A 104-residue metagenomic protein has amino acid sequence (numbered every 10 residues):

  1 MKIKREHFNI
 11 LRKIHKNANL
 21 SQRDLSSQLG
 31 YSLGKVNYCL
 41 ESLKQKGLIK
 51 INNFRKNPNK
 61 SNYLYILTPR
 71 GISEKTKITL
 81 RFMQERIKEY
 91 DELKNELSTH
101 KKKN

Functional and structural regions predicted by a protein language model:
M1-E6, S21, N52-T76: Short, cationic-aromatic polyanion-contact patches
R23, G34: Key DNA-contact positions within bacterial/archaeal DNA-binding proteins
S27, K44: Alpha-helical residues within the helix-turn-helix
S73-N104: Amphipathic alpha-helical dimerization/coiled-coil segments that flank or bridge DNA-binding/regulatory modules
